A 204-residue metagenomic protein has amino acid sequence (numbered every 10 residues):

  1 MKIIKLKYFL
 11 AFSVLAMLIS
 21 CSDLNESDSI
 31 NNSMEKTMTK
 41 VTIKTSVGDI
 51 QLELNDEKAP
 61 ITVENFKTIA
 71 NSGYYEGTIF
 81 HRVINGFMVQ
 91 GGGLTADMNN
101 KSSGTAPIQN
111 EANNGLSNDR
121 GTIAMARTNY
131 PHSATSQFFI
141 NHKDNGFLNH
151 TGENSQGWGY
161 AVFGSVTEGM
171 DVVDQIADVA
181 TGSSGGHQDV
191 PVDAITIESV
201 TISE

Functional and structural regions predicted by a protein language model:
M1-L10: Bacterial N-terminal signal peptides that target proteins for export
V14-L15: Residue-level signal for mature regions of secreted extracellular proteins and peptides
C21-E204: Cyclophilin-like peptidyl-prolyl cis-trans isomerases
